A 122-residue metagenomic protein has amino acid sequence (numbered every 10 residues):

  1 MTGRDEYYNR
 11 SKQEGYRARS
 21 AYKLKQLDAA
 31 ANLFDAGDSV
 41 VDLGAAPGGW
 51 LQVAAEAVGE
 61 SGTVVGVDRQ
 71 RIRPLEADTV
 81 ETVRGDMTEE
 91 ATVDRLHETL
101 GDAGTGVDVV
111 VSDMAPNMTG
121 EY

Functional and structural regions predicted by a protein language model:
T2-Y122: Acidic, polar-rich N-terminal leader regions of halophilic archaeal proteins
